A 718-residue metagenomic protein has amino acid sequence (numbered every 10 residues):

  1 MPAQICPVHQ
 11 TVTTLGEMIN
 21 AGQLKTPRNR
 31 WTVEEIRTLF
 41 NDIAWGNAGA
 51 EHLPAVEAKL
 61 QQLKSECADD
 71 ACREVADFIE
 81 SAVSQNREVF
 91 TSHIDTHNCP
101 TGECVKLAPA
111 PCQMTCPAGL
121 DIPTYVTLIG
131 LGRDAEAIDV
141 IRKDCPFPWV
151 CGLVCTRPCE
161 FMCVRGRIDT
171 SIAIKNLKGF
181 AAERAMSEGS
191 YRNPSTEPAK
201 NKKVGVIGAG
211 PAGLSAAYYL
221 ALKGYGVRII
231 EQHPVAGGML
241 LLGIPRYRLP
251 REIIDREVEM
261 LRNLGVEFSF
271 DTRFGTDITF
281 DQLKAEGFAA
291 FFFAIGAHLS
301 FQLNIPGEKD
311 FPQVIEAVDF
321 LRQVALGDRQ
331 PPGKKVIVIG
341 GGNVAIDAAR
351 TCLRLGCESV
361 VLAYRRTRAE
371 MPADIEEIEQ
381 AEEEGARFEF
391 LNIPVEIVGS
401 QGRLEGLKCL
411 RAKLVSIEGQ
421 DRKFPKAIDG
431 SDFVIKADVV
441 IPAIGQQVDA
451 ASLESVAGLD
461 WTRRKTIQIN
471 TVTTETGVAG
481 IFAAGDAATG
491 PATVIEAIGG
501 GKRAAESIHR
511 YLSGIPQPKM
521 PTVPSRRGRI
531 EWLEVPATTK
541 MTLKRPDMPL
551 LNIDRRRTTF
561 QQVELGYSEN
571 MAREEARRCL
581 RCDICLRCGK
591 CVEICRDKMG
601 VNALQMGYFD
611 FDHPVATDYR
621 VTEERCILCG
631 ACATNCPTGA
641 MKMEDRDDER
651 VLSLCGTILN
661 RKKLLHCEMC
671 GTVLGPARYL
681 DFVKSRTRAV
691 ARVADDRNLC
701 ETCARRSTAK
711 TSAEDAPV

Functional and structural regions predicted by a protein language model:
I5-P7, I94-T96, P100-C104, E383 (+2 more regions): Mid-to-C-terminal Rossmann-like scaffold of FAD/NAD(P)H-dependent oxidoreductases
K106-L131, V150-A181, G265-F268, N304 (+4 more regions): Iron-sulfur cluster-binding cysteine motifs and their immediate structural context in ferredoxin-like electron-transfer
A181-P198, R256-T276, S300-L355, W461-V472 (+1 more regions): Glycine-rich dinucleotide-binding loop and its adjacent helix/turn
P198, K203-I207, D255-I305, E396-K408 (+3 more regions): Feature captures the FAD/FMN-dependent oxidoreductase FAD-binding
K203-R228, A345-L353: N-terminal Rossmann-like FAD-binding beta1-loop-alpha1 element of flavoenzymes
I229, H233-L264, F268, A349-E396 (+2 more regions): Rossmann-like dinucleotide-binding cores of NAD(P)H-dependent redox enzymes
D310-K334, I417-P491: FAD-site-proximal beta/loop scaffold in flavoenzymes
A487-L512: A conserved FAD-binding loop/helix module that cradles the flavin
